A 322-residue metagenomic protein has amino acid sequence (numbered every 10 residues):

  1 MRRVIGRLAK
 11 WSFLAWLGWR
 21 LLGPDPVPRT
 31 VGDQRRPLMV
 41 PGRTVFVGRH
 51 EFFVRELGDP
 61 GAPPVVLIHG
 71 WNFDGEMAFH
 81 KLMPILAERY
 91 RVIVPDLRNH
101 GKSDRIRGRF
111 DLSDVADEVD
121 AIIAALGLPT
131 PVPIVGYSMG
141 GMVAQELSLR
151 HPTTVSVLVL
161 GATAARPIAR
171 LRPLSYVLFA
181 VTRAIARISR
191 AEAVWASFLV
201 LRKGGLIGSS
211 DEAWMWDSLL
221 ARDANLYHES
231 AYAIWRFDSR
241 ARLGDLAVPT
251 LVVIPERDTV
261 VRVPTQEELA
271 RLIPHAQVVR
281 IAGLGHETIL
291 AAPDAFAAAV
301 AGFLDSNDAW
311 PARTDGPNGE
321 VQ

Functional and structural regions predicted by a protein language model:
M1-V65, R89-Y90, D305-Q322: Alpha/beta-hydrolase fold catalytic core
F53-K102: Conserved HGGG/HGGXW glycine-rich cap/lid loop of the alpha/beta-hydrolase fold
H80, I93-V135, A298: Active-site loop/oxyanion-hole signature of alpha/beta-hydrolase fold enzymes
Q145, L149, V157-A186: Flexible "cap/lid" loop of the alpha/beta hydrolase fold
A169-P173, I188-G244: Conserved alpha/beta-hydrolase catalytic His-Asp/Glu region
L246, V252-I254, D258: Short beta-strand/loop motif that positions the catalytic acidic residue of the alpha/beta-hydrolase fold
T259-T265: Conserved alpha/beta-hydrolase "acid-adjacent" motif
A276-Q322: Catalytic active-site module of serine/aspartate enzymes centered on a nucleophile-bearing elbow/loop
